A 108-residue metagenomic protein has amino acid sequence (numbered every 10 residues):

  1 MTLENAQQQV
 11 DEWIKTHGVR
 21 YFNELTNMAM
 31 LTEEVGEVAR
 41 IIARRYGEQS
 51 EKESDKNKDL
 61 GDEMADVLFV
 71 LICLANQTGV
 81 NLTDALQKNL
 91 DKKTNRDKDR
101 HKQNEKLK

Functional and structural regions predicted by a protein language model:
M1-M64, L68-K108: Flexible "arm" and connector segments at domain edges
